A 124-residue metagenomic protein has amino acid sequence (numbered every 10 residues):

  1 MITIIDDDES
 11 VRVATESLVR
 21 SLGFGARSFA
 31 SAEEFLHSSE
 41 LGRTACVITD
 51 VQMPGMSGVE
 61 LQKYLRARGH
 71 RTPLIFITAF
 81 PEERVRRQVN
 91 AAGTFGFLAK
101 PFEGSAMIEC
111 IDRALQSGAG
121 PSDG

Functional and structural regions predicted by a protein language model:
E9-R27: Two-component/phosphorelay signaling modules centered on CheY-like receiver
A30-S31, S57-E60: Acidic catalytic/metal-coordinating carboxylates
G42-I48: Active-site beta3 strand of CheY-like receiver
D50, T78: Active-site residues of response regulator receiver
M53: Receiver (REC) domain active-site loop signature in two-component systems and cognate sites in sensor histidine kinases
R68, A79-E83: Short, conserved "switch-loop" micro-motifs in signal-transduction and mechanochemical regulators
R84, F102-D112: C-terminal output helix
